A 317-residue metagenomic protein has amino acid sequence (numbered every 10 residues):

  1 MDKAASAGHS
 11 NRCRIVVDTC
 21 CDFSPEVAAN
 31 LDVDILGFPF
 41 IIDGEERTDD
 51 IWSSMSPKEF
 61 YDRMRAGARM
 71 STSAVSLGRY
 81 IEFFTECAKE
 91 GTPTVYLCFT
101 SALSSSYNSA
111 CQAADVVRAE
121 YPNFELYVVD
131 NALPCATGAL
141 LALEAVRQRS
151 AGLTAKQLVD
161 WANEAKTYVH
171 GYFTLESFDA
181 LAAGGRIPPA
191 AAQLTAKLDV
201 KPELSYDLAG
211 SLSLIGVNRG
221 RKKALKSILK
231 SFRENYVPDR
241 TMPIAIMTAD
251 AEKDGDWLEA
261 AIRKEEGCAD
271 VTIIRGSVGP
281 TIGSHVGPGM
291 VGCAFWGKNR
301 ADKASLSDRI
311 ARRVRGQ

Functional and structural regions predicted by a protein language model:
D2-R14, T19-P39, A102, S106 (+4 more regions): Mixed-charge interfacial surface used for oligomerization/domain docking and macromolecular partner engagement
R14-R79: N-terminal glycine-rich anion-binding loop in soluble enzyme alpha/beta folds
S54-Y61, F84, K89, V116: A short glycine/small-residue-enriched secondary-structure motif
R63, G91-Y96, R118-V129: Glycine/charged-rich beta-loop-alpha catalytic/anionic-binding loops adjacent to active sites
R65-L103, N108-Q112, V159: Glycine-rich phosphate- or other oxyanion-binding loops that anchor nucleotides, phosphorylated ligands
